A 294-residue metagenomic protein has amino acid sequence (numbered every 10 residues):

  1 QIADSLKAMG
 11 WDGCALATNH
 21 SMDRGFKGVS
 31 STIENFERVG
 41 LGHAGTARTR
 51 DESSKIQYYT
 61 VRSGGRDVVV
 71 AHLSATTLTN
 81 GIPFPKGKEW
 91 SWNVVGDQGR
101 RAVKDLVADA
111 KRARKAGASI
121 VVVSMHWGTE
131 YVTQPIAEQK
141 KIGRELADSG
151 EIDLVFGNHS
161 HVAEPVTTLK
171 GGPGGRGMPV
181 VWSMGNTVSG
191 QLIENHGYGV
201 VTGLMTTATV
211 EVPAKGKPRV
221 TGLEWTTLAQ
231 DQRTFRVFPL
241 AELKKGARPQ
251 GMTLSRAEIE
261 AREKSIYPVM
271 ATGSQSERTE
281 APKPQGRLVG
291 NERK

Functional and structural regions predicted by a protein language model:
Q1-K294: Acidic, metal/ion-coordinating pockets
